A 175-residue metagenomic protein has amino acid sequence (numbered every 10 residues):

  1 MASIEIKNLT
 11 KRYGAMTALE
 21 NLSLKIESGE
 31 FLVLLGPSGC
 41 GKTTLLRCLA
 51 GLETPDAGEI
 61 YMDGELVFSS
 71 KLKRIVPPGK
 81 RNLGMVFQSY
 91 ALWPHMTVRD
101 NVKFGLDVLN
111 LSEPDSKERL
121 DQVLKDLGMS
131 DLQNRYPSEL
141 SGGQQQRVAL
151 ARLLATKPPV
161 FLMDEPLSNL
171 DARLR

Functional and structural regions predicted by a protein language model:
M1-R175: ABC family nucleotide-binding domain
